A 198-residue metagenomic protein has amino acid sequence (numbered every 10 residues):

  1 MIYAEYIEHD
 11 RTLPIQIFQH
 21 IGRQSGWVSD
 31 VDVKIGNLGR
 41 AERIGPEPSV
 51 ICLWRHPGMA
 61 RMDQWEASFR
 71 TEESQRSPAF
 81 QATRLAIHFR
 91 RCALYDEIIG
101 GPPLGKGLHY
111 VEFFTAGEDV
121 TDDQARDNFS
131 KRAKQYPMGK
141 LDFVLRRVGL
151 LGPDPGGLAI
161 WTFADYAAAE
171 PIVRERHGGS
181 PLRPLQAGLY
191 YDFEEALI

Functional and structural regions predicted by a protein language model:
M1-I198: Short S/T/G/P-rich N-terminal loop/turn motif that feeds into the first structured element of a domain
